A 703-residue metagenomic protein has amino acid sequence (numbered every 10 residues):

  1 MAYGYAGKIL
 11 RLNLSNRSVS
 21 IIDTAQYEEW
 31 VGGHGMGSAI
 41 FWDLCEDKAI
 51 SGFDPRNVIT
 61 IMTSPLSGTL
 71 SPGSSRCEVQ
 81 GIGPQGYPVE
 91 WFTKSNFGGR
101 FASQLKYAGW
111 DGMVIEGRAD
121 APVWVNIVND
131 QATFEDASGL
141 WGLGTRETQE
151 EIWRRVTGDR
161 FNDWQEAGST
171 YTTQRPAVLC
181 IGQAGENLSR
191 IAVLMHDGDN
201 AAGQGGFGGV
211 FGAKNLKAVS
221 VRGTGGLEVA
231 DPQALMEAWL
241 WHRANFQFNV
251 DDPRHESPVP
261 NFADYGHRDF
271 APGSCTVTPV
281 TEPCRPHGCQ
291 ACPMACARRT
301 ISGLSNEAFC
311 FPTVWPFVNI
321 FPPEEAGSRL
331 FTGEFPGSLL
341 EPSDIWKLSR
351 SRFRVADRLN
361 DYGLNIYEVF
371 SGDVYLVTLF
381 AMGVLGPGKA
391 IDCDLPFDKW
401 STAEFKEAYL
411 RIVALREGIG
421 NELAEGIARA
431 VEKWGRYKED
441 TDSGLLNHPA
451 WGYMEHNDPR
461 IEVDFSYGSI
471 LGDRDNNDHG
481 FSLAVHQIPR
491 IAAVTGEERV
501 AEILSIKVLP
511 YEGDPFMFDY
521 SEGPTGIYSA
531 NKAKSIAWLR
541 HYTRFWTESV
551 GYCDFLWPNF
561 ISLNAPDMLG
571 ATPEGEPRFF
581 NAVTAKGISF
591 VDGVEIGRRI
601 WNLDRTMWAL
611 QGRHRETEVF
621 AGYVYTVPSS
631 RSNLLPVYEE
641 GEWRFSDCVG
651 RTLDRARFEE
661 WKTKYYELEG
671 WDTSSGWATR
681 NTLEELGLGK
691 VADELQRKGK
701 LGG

Functional and structural regions predicted by a protein language model:
M1-Q204, G208, A213, K217-V229 (+1 more regions): Protein-protein interaction/assembly regions in multi-subunit complexes
N13, V19, D54, S74-E78 (+3 more regions): Extended C-terminal regions of large enzymes
